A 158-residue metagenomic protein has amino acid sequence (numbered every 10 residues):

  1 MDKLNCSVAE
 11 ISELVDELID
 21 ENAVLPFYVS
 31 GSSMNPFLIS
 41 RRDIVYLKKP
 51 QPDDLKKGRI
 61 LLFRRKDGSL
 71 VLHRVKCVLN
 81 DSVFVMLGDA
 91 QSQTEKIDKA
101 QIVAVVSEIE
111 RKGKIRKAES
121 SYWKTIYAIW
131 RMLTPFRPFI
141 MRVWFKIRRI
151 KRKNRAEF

Functional and structural regions predicted by a protein language model:
M1-F158: Extended hydrophobic leader/signal-anchor segments used for secretion and membrane insertion
